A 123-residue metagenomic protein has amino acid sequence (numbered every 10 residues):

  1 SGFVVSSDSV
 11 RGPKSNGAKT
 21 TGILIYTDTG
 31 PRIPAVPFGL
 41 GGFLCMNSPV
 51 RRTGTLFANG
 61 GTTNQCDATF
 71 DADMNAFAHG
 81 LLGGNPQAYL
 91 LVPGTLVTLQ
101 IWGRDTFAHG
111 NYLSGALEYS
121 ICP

Functional and structural regions predicted by a protein language model:
S1-P123: Residue-level hotspots within well-ordered secondary structure
